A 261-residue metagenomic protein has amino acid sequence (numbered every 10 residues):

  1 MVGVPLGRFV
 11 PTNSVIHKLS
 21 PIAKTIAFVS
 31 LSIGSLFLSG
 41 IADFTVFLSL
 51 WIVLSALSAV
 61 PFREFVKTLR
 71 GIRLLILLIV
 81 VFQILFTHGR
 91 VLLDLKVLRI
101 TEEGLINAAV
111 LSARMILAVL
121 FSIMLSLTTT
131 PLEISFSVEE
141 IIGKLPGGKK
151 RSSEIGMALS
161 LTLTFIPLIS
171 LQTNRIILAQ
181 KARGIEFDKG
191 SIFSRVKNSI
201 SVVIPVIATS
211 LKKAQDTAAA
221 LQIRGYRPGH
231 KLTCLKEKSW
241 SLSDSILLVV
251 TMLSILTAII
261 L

Functional and structural regions predicted by a protein language model:
M1-I41, F47-A56, G143, G147-K150 (+3 more regions): Transmembrane alpha-helix interface motif
N13, L36, V60-E64, L95 (+4 more regions): Membrane-helix interfacial "entry" motifs
K24, R63-R73, D244: Alpha-helical transmembrane segments and their helix-start/interface "positive-inside/aromatic belt" motifs in integral
S39, S58-A59, F86-T87, T130 (+1 more regions): Short helix-capping/hinge motifs at transmembrane helix termini and TM-loop junctions
L50-V60, L75-L78: Alpha-helical transmembrane segments and their membrane-interface exit regions
I72-I185, I192: Juxtamembrane/interface alpha-helical elements of multi-pass membrane proteins
